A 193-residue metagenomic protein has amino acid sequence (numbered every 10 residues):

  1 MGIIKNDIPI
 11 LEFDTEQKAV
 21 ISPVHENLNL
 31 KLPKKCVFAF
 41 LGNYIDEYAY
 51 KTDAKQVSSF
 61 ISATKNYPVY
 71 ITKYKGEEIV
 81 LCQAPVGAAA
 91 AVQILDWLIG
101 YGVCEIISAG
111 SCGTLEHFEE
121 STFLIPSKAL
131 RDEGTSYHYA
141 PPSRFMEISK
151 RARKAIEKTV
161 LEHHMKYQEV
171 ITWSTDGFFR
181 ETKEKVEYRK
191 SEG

Functional and structural regions predicted by a protein language model:
M1-E105, G113-G193: Accessory terminal and edge-of-domain segments that mediate assembly/interaction and cofactor placement around
